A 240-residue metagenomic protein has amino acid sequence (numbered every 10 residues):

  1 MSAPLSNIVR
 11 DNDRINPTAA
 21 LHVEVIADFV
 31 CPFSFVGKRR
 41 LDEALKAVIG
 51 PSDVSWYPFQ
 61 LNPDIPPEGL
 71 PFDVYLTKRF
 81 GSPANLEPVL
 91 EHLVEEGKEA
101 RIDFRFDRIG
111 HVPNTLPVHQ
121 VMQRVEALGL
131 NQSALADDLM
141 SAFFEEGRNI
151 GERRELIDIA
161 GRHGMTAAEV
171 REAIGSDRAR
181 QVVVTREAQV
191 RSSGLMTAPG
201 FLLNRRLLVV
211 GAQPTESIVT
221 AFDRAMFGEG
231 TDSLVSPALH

Functional and structural regions predicted by a protein language model:
S2-A19, P67-G69, Y75-G81: Short N-terminal secondary-structure initiator segments
A3-I8, I15-A20, E24-I26, F33-S52 (+3 more regions): C-terminal cap of thioredoxin/glutaredoxin-like
D28-C31, L61: Short polar catalytic/cofactor-binding loops
K38-F143, P237-L239: Structural alpha/beta surface segment adjacent to cysteine/selenocysteine redox centers across thiol/disulfide enzymes
